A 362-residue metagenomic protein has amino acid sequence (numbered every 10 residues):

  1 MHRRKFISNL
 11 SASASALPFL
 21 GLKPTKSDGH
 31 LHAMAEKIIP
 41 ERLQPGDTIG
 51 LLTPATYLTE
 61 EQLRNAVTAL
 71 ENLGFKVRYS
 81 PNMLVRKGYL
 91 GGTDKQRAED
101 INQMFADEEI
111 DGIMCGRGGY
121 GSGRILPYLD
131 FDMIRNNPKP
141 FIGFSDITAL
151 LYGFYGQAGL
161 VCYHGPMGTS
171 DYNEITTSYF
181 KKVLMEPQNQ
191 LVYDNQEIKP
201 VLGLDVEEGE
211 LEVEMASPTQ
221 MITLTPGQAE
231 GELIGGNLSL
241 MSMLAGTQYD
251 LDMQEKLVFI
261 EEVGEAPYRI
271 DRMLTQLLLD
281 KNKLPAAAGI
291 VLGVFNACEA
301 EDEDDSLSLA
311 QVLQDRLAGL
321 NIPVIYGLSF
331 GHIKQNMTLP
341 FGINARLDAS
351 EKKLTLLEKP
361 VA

Functional and structural regions predicted by a protein language model:
K5-S27: N-terminal export signals
G21-L58: C-terminal segment of N-terminal export signals and the immediately downstream linker at the start of the mature
N82-P138: N-terminal small/polar loop signature for handling phosphorylated ligands or for N-terminal nucleophile
F131-G153, V161-G168: Short, acidic/small-residue loops that bind anionic groups at enzyme active sites
M167-G235: Conserved anion/nucleotide-ligand pocket segment
L233-D271: Oxyanion-binding "anion nests"
R269-A362: C-terminal active-site/capping subdomain that shapes the small-molecule cofactor and substrate pocket of enzyme
